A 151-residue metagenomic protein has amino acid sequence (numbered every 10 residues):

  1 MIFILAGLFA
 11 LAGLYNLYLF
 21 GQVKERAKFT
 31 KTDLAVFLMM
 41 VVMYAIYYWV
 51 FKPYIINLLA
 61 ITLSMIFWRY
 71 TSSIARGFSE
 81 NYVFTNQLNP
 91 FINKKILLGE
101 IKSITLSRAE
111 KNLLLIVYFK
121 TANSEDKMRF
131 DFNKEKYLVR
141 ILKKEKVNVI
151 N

Functional and structural regions predicted by a protein language model:
M1-I2, Y47-I56: Transmembrane helix interruption/hinge and helix-loop junction motifs
M1-Y44: N-terminal membrane-targeting/pre-transmembrane regions
L5-A12, Y54-F67: Hydrophobic core segments of alpha-helical transmembrane domains in multi-pass membrane proteins
F37-I46, A60-I66: Hydrophobic, membrane-inserted alpha-helices
L59-K94: Conserved beta-hairpin
V83, K94-E110: Phosphoinositide-dependent membrane-docking surfaces
K111-V117: Short aromatic-glycine-enriched beta-strand elements
F119-V139: Canonical phosphoinositide-binding patch of PH/PH-like domains
